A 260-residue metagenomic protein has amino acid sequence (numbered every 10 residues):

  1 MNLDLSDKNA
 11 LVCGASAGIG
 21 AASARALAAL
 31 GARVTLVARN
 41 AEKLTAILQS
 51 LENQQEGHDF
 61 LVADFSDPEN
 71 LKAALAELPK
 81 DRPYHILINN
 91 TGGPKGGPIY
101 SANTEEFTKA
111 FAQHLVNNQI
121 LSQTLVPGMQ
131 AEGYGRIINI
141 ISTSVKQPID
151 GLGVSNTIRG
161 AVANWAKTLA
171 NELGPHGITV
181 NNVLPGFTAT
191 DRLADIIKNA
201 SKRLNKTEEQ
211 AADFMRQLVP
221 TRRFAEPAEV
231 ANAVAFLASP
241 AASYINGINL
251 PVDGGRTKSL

Functional and structural regions predicted by a protein language model:
N9, S16-G18: Conserved glycine-rich cofactor-binding loop
I19, Q147, A235, N246-L260: Short C-terminal tail/terminal secondary-structure segment of NAD(P)H-dependent dehydrogenase/reductase domains
N53-E69: Rossmann-fold cofactor-recognition segment
H85, G93, Y100-I120, Y134 (+3 more regions): Catalytic Tyr-X3-Lys loop
N90-K95, G255: Conserved NAD(P)H cofactor-binding loop of Rossmann-fold oxidoreductase domains
P127, N171-E172, S243: Alpha-helical segment proximal to the catalytic Tyr-Lys
I138-V162, A166-P175, F187-T188: Catalytic loop of short-chain dehydrogenase/reductase
G174, T179, I245-G247: Short, small/polar-rich loop/turn modules that mediate ligand/substrate recognition or access, typified
